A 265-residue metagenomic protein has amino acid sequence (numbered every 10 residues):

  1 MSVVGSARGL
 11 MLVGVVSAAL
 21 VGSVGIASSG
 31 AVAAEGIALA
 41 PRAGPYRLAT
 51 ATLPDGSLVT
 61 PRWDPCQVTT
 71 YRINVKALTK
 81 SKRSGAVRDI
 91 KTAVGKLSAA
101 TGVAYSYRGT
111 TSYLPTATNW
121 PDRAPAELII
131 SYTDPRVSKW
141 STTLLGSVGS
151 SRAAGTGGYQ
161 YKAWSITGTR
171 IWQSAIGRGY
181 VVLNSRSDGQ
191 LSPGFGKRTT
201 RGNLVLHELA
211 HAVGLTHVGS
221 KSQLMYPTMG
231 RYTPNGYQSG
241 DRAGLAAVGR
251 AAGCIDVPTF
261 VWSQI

Functional and structural regions predicted by a protein language model:
M1-A33: Secretory targeting and sorting signals
A27-K82, Y161-S174, C254-Q264: Disordered inhibitory propeptide/activation segment of secreted metzincin zinc metalloprotease zymogens, centered on
A33-A34, I166-S192, T199-T200, T216-I265: Metalloprotease/metallohydrolase-associated module, dominated by Zn2+-dependent proteases
K76-T79, S112-L114, D134-S138, R186-Q190 (+3 more regions): Solvent-exposed loop/turn segments at secondary-structure junctions within structured extracellular/periplasmic domains
S84-R88, G236: Generic recognition of short, well-ordered alpha-helical segments
V87-L204: Metzincin-family zinc-dependent endopeptidase catalytic domain
L97, N203-T216: Active-site recognition of the HExxH zinc-binding catalytic motif
